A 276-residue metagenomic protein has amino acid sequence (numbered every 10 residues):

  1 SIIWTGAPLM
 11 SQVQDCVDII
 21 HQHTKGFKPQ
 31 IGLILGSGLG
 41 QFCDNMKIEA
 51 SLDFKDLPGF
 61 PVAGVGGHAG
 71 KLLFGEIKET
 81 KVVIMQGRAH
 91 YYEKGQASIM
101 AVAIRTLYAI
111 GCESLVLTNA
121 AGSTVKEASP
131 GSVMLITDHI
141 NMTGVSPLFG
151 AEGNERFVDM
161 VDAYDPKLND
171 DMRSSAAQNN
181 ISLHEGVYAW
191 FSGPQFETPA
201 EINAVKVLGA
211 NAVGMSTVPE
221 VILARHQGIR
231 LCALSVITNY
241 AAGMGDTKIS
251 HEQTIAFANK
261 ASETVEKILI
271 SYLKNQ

Functional and structural regions predicted by a protein language model:
W4-M160: Metabolite-binding pocket within alpha/beta catalytic cores that recognizes anionic/polar moieties
I19, H23-G26, K167, D171-S182 (+1 more regions): Generic non-transmembrane alpha-helical segments
Y108-G111, K206, R225: Non-catalytic positions within long, well-ordered alpha-helices that form the structural scaffold/packing of enzyme
E113, N211, R230: Short acidic/polar active-site loop segments enriched in Thr and Asp
N169, Q178-N211: Active-site/ligand-binding-proximal alpha/beta "capping" segment
M215-Q253: Zn-dependent metallopeptidase/amidohydrolase metal-coordination segment
A241-Q276: His/Asp/Glu-rich mid-to-C-terminal helical/loop segments that flank catalytic regions of hydrolases
